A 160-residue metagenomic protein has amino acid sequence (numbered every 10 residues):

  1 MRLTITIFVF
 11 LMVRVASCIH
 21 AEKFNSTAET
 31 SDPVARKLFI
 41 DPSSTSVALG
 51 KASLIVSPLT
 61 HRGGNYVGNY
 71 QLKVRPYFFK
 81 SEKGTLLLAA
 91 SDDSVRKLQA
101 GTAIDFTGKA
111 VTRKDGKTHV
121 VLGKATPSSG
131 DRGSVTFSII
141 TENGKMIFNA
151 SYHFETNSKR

Functional and structural regions predicted by a protein language model:
M1-I5: Positively charged n-region of N-terminal signal peptides that target proteins for export
T6-R14: Bacterial N-terminal signal peptides
V15-F24: Bacterial Sec-dependent signal peptides at the C-terminal "C-region" and cleavage site
K23-R160: Central antiparallel beta-sheet cores of small beta-barrel/beta-sandwich binding domains
